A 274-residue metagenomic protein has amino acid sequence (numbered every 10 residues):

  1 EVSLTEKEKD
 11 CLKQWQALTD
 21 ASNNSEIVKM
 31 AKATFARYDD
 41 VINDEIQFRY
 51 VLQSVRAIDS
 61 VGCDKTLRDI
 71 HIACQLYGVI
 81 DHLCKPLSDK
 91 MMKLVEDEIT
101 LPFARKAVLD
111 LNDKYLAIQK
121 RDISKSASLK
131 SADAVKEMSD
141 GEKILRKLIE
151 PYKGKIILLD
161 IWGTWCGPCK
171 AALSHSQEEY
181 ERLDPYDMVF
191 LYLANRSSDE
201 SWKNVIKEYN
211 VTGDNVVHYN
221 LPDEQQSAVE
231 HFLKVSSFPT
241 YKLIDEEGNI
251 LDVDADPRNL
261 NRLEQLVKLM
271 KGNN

Functional and structural regions predicted by a protein language model:
E1-L148: Oxidative protein folding and maturation machinery
N23, M30-A33, Q53, I206-P239 (+1 more regions): Short, internal strand/loop/helix patches that form the active-site neighborhood or redox-interaction surface
K153, I161-E178, S197: Conserved redox-active cysteine motifs that mediate thiol-disulfide chemistry, especially di-cysteine Cys-X(1-2)-Cys
K153-I157, P185-V189, G213-N215, E246-E247: Loop/turn elements at helix/coil->beta-strand transitions in domains of secreted/extracellular proteins
K155-I156, L173-L193, K207, E264-Q265 (+1 more regions): Conserved helix-turn-beta segment immediately C-terminal to the redox Cys motif in thioredoxin-like folds
S237-T240, E246-N274: Non-catalytic, surface beta->alpha helical segment in thiol-disulfide oxidoreductase systems
